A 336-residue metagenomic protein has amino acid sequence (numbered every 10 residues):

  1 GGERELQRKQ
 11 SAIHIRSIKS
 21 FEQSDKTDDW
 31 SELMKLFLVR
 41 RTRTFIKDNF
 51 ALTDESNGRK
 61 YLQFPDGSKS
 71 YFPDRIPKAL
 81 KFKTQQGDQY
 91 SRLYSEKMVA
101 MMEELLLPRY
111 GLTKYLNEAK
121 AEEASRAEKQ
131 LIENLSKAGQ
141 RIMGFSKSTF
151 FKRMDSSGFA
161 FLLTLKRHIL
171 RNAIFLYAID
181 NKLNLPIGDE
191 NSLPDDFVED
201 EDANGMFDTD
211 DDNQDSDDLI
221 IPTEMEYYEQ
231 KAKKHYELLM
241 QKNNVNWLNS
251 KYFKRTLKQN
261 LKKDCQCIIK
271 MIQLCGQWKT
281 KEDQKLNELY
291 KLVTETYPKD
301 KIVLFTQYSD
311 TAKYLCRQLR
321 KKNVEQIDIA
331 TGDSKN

Functional and structural regions predicted by a protein language model:
G1-D211: Inter-lobe coupling linker of SF2 helicases/translocases
S11, K322-N323: Basic/hydrophobic alpha-helical interface regions
K97-E128, D217-L274: Long, low-complexity, polar/charged, intrinsically disordered or flexibly structured peripheral segments
F150, F161, P298-C316: Conserved strand-helix element at the start of the C-terminal RecA-like helicase core
G188-M240: Amphipathic heptad-repeat alpha-helical coiled-coil/stalk segments that mediate oligomerization, filament/stalk
T280-Q307: Conserved interdomain hinge at the start of the Helicase C-terminal
T306-T311, I327-N336: Conserved helicase motor
